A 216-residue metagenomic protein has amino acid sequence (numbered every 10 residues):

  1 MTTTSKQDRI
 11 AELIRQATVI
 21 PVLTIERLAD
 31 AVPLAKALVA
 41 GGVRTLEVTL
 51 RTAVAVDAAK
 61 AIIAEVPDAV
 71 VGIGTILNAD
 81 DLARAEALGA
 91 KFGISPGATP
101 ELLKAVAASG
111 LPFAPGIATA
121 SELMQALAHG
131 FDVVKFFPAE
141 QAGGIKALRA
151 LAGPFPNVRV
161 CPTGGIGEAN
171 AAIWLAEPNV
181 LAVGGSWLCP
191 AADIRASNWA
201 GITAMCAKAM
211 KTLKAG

Functional and structural regions predicted by a protein language model:
M1-K91, A108, N157, E168-A169 (+1 more regions): Conserved N-terminal beta1-alpha1 strand-loop-helix module at the mouth
R9, A58, D80-D81, E101-L102 (+3 more regions): Short acidic active-site motifs
V19-L23, L46-V48, V71-G74, G93-I94 (+4 more regions): Hydrophobic faces of well-ordered beta-strands that scaffold small-molecule active sites in alpha/beta enzyme cores
L34, N78-L88, S121-H129, I166-A182: Catalytic cores of alpha/beta
F92-L102, K135-I145, P178-G201: Glycine-rich phosphate-binding active-site loops on the catalytic face of alpha/beta enzymes
P96-V133, F137-A142: Histidine/lysine/aspartate-rich catalytic loop segments that bind and position anionic ligands
S121-E122, H129-D132, V180, G201-C206 (+1 more regions): Ligand-binding grooves and catalytic loops that recognize ribose/phosphate and carbohydrate rings, and esterified lipid
Q125, Q141, K146-G167: Shared catalytic-loop signature of beta/alpha-barrel
